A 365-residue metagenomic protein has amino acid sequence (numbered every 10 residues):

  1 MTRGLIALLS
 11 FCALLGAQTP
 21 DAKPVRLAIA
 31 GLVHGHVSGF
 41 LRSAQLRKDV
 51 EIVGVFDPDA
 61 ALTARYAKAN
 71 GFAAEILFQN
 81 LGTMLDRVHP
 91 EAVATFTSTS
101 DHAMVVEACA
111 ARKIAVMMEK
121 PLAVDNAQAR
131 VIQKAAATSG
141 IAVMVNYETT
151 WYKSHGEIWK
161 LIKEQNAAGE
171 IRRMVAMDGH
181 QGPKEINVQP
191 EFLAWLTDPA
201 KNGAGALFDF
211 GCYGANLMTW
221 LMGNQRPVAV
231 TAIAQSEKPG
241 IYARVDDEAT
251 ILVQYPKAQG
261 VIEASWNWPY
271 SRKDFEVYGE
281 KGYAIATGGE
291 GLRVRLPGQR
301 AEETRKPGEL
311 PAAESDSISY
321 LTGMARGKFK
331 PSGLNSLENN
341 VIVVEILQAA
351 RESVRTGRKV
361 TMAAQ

Functional and structural regions predicted by a protein language model:
G4-L14: Bacterial N-terminal signal peptides
Q18-N70: N-terminal Rossmann-like dinucleotide-binding module
T19-D21, A92-A94, G323-Q365: C-terminal helix-rich "cap/oligomerization" subdomain common to oxidoreductases
I29, M118, V143-V145, A286: Hydrophobic residues in well-ordered beta-strands that form the structural core
D59, F72-A135: Beta-loop-alpha module in the N-terminal Rossmann-like domain of NAD(P)-dependent dehydrogenases, especially those
V131-T149, R172: Rossmann-fold dehydrogenase core element
T150-I241, G357: Predominantly a Rossmann-like dinucleotide-binding segment in NAD(P)-dependent oxidoreductases
G214-G291, I318-K330, A349: Contiguous beta-strand/loop segments that form the cofactor/metal-binding neighborhood of enzyme cores
